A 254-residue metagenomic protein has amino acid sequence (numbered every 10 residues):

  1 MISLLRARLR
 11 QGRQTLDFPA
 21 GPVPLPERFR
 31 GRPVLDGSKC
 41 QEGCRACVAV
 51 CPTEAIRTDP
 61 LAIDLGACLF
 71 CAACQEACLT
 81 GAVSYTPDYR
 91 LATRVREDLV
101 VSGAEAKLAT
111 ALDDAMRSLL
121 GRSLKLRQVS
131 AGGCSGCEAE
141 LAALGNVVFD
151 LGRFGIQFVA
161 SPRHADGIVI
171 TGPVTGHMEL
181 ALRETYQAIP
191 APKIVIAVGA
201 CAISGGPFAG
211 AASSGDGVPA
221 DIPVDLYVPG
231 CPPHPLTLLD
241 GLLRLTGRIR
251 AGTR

Functional and structural regions predicted by a protein language model:
M1-V50, E54-D59, E76, G81 (+4 more regions): Non-ligating segments of multi-cofactor redox enzymes
K39-T53, A67-T80, R127-A142, A200-P207 (+1 more regions): Local cysteine-cluster metal-coordination motifs and their immediate loop/turn environment, predominantly Fe-S cluster
D59-C68: Short linker/helix segments within small regulatory modules
A111-Q157: Conserved small-residue-rich
L119, L245-G252: Change "in soluble alpha/beta enzymes" to "in soluble alpha/beta proteins
A139-L141, N146-F149, R153-L239: Cofactor-cradling patches in redox/metallo enzymes
S204, L242, G252: Long C-terminal interaction/binding lobes of large macromolecular proteins
L238-T246: Short amphipathic C-terminal alpha-helix that caps PH/PH-like domains
